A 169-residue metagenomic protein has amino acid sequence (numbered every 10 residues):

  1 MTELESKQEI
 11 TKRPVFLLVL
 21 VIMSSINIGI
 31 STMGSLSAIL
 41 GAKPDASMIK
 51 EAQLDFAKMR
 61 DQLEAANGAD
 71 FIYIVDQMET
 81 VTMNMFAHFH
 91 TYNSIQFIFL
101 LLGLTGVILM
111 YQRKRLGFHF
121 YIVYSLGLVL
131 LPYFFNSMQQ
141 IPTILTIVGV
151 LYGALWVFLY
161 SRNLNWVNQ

Functional and structural regions predicted by a protein language model:
T2-Q169: Topology signature of small-to-medium multi-pass alpha-helical membrane proteins
